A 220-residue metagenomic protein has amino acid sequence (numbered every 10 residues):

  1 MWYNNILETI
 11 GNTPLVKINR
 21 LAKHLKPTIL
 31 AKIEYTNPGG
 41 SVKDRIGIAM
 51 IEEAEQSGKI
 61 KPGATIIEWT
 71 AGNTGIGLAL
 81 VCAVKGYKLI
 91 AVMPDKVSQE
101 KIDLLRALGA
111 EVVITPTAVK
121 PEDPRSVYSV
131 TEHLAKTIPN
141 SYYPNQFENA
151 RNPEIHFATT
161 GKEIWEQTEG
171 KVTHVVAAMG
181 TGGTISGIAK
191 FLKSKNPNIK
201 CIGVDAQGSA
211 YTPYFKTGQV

Functional and structural regions predicted by a protein language model:
M1-V220: PLP-dependent amino-acid enzyme catalytic core
